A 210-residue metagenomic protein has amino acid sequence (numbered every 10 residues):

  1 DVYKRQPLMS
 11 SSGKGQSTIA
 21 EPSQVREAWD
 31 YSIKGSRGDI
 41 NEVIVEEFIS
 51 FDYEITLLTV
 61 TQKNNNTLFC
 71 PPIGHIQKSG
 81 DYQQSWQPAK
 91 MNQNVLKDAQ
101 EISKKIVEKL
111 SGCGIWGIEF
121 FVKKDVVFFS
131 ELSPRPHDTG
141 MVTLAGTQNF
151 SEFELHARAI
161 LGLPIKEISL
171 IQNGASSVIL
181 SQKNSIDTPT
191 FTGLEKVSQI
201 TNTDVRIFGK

Functional and structural regions predicted by a protein language model:
D1-I106: Active-site nucleotide/adenylate-binding loops and adjacent lid/helix of ATP-dependent enzymes
K4-R5, N41-E46, W116-G117, K166 (+1 more regions): A short linear hydrophobic-aromatic micro-motif
Y53, K123-F128: A short, glycine/Asx- and small/polar-enriched loop/turn that sits immediately N-terminal to a beta-strand
T59-K63, F120-K124, G209: Short, low-complexity Ser/Thr-rich regulatory SLiMs
L68, F128-E131: Protein kinase-like catalytic core scaffold
I73-I76, L132-P136: Short beta->alpha transition motifs characteristic of CBS
D98-I118, K123, S133-I186: Active-site "cap" helix and flanking loop/linker of ATP-utilizing ligase/carboxylase catalytic domains
I171-Q172, I179-K210: Glycine-rich active-site loop/lid that clamps phosphate-bearing ligands
